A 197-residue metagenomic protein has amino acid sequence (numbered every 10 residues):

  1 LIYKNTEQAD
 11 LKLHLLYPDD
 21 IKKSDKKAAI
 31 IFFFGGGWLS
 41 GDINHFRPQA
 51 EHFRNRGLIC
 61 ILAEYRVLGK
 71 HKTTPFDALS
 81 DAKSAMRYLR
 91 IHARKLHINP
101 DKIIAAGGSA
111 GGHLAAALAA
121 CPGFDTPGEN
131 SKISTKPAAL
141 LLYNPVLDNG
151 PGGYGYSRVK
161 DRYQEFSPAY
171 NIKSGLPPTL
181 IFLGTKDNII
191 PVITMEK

Functional and structural regions predicted by a protein language model:
L1-D25: N-terminal cap/lid segment of alpha/beta-hydrolase-fold proteins
D19, G36, I59, E64-H71 (+1 more regions): Short beta-to-alpha linker loops that shape the active-site pocket of alpha/beta-hydrolase fold enzymes
D25-G37: Short beta-strand element of the alpha/beta-hydrolase
A29, H52-R66, I104, A139: A fold-wide structural signal in alpha/beta-hydrolase
D42-I43, Q49-A50, I61-P100: Catalytic nucleophile-loop/oxyanion-hole region of alpha/beta-hydrolase and closely related hydrolase-like folds
N44, S84-N171: Primarily recognizes the serine-hydrolase "nucleophile elbow" in alpha/beta-hydrolase and SGNH/GDSL folds
G175, L180-L183, D187: Short beta-strand/loop motif that positions the catalytic acidic residue of the alpha/beta-hydrolase fold
N188-T194: Conserved alpha/beta-hydrolase "acid-adjacent" motif
